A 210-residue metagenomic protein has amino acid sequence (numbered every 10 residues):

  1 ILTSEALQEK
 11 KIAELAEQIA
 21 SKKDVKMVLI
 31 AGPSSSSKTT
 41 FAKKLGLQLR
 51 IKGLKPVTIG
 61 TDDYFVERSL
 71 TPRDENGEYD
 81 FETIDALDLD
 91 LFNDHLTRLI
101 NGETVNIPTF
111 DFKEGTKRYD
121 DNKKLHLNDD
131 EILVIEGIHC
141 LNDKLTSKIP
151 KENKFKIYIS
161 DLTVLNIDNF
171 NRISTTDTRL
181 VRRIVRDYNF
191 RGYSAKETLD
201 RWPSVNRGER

Functional and structural regions predicted by a protein language model:
I1-L29, I51, V57: Extreme N-terminal, non-catalytic leader segments that precede Walker-type/kinase nucleotide-binding cores
K10-Q18, L91, K144, R182: Well-ordered alpha-helical segments embedded in enzymatic catalytic cores
K23, K144-R210: Conserved NTP phosphate-binding and transfer environment spanning the P-loop NTPase/kinase superfamily
G32: The Walker A (P-loop) glycine that initiates the GxxxxGKT/S ATP-binding motif of P-loop NTPases
S37: Conserved glycine(s) of the Walker
T40-F41, L45, G60: Hydrophobic positions on the alpha1 helix immediately C-terminal to the Walker A/P-loop
V57-I59, V66-G115, I132: Conserved nucleotide-sensing/catalytic segment adjacent to the nucleotide-binding pocket in NTP-handling enzymes
N93-N153, A195-R210: Glycine-rich phosphate-binding loop used to anchor ATP phosphates in small-molecule kinases, encompassing both
